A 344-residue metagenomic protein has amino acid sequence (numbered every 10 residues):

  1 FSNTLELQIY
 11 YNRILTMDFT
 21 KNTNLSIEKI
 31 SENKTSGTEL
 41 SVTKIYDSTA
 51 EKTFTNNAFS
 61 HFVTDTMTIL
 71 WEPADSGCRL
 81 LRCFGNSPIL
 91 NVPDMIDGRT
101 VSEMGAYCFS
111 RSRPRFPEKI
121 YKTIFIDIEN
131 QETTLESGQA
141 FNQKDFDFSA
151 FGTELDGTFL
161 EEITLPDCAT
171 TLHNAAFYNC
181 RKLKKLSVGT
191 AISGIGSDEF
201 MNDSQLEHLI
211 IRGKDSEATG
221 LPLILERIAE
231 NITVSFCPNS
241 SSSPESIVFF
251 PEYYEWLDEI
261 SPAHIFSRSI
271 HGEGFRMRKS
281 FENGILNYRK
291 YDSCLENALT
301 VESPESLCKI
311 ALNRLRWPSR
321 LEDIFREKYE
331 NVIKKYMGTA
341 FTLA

Functional and structural regions predicted by a protein language model:
T4-K52, N56-N57, T66-G77, F84-S102 (+4 more regions): Structural signature of tandem-repeat unit edges
M104-A106: Extracellular beta-strand-rich solenoid/capping regions of secreted or surface-exposed proteins that bind or remodel
C108-S112: Acidic, Ser/Thr
L315-R316: Intrinsically disordered, low-complexity regulatory domains of metazoan transcription factors and transcriptional
